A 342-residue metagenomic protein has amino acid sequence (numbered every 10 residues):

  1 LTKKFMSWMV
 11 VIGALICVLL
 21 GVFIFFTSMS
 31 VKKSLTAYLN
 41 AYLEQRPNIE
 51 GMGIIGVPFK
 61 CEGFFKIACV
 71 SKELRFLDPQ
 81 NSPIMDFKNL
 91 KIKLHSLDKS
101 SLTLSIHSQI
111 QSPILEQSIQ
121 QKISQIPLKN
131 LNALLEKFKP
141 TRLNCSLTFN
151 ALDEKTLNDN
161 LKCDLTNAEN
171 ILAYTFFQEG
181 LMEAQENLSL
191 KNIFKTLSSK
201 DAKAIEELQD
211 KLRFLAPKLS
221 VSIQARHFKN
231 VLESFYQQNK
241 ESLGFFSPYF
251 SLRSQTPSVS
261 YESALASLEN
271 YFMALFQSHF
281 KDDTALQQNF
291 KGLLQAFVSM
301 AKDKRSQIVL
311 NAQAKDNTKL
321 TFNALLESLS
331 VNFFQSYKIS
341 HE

Functional and structural regions predicted by a protein language model:
K4-E342: Glycine-rich, small/hydroxylated-residue low-complexity segments
